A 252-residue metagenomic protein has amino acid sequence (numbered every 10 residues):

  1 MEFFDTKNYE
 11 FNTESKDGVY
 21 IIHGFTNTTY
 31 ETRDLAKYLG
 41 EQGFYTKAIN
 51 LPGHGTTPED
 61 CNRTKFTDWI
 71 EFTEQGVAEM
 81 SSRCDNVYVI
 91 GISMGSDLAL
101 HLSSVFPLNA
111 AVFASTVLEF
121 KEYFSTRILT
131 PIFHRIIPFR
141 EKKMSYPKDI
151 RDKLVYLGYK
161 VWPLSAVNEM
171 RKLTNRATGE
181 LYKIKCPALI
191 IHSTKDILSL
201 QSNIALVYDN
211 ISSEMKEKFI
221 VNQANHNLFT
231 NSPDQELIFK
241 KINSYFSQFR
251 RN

Functional and structural regions predicted by a protein language model:
T26-A36: The serine-hydrolase catalytic nucleophile loop
L35, C186, L200-D209: Short alpha-helix in the alpha/beta-hydrolase fold that links the catalytic acid
G40-P58: Conserved alpha/beta-hydrolase
E59, A224-Q235: Catalytic histidine-centered segment of alpha/beta-hydrolase-like enzymes
G91-G95, A99: Gly/Ala-rich beta-loop-alpha elbow adjacent to hydrolase catalytic centers
V112-E122: Active-site nucleophile loop of the alpha/beta-hydrolase fold
I184, I190-H192, D196: Short beta-strand/loop motif that positions the catalytic acidic residue of the alpha/beta-hydrolase fold
A205, D209-N227: Catalytic histidine neighborhood in serine/cysteine hydrolases with alpha/beta-hydrolase-type architecture
